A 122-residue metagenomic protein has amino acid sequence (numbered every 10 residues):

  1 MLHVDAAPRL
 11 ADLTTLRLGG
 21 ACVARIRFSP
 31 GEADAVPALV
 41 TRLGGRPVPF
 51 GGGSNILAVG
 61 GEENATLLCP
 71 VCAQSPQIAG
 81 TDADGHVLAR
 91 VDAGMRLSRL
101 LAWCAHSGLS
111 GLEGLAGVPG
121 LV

Functional and structural regions predicted by a protein language model:
M1-V122: Anion-binding (especially nucleotide phosphate/pyrophosphate-binding) glycine-rich loop and adjoining beta-alpha core
